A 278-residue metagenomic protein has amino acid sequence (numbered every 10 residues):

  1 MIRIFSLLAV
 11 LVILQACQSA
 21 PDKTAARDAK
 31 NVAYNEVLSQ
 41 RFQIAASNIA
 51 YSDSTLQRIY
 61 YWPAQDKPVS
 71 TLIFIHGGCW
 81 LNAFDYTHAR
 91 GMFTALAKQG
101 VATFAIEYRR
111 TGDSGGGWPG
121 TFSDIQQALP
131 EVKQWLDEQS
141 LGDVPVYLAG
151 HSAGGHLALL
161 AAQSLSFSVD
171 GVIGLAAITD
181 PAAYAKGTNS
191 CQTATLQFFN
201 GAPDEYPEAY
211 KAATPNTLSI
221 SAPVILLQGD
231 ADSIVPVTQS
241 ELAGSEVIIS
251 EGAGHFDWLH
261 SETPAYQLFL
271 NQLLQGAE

Functional and structural regions predicted by a protein language model:
Q15-A16: C-terminal motif of bacterial Sec signal peptides marking the signal peptidase cleavage site
D22-D66: N-terminal cap/lid segment of alpha/beta-hydrolase-fold proteins
V69-G78: Short beta-strand element of the alpha/beta-hydrolase
Y86-F104: Short amphipathic alpha-helix adjacent to the substrate-entry channel of hydrolases
G116-D137: Alpha/beta-hydrolase active-site loop
L160-E205: Hydrolase active-site cap/lid region
I220, L226-Q228, D232: Short beta-strand/loop motif that positions the catalytic acidic residue of the alpha/beta-hydrolase fold
I234-E278: C-terminal catalytic histidine-bearing segment of alpha/beta-hydrolase fold enzymes
